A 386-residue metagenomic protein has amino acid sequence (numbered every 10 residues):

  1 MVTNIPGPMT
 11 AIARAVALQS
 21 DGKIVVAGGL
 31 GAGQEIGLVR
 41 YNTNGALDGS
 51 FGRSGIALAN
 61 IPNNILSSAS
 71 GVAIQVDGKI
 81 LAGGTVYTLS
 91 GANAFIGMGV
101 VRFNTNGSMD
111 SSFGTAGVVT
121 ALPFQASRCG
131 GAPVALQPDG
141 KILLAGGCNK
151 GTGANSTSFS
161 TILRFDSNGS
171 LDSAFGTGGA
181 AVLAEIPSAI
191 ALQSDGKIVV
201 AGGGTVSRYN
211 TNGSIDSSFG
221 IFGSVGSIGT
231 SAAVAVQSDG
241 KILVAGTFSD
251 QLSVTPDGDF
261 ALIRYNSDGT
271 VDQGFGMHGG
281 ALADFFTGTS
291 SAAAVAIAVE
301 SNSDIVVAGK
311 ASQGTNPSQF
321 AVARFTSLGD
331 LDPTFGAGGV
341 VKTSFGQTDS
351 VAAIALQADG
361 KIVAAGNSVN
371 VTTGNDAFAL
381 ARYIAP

Functional and structural regions predicted by a protein language model:
M1-P386: Extracytoplasmic mature domains of secreted or surface-exposed proteins
